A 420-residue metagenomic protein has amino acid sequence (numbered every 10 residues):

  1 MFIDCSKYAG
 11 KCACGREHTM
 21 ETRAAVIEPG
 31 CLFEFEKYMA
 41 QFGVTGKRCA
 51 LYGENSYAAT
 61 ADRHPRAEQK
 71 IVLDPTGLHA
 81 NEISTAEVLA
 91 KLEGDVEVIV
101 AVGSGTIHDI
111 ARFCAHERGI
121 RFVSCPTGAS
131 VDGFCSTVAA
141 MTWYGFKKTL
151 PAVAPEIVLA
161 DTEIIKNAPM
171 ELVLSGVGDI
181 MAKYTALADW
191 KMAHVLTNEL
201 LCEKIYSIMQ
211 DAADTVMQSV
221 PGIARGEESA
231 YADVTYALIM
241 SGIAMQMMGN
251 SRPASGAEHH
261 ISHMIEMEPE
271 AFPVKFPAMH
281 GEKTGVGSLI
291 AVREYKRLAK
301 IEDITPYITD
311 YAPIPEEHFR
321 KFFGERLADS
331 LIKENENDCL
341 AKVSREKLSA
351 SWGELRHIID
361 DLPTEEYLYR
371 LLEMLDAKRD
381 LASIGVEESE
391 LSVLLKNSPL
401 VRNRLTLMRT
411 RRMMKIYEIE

Functional and structural regions predicted by a protein language model:
M1-R16, K300-E420: C-terminal charged capping/lid subdomain of soluble metabolic enzymes
M1-V98: ATP/NTP phosphate-donor binding region
E17-T19, F42-G43, K91-G94, A115 (+5 more regions): Solvent-exposed alpha-helices and their adjacent loops that cap or buttress functional pockets in soluble metabolic
L51-E54, G103, A160: Short beta-strand/turn micro-motifs composed of small residues that flank or help shape donor/cofactor-binding pockets
A59-D62, I110-R112, F134-C135, P169-M170: Short glycine-/acidic-enriched loop or helix-start segments at secondary-structure transitions that form or flank
G94-C114, R118-G128: A short, small-residue-rich loop immediately preceding and capping a beta-strand
E117-T215: A glycine/threonine-rich phosphate-anchoring loop and its flanking beta-alpha core in nucleotide/phosphate-binding
I208-D360, T364-Y367: Active-site segments that bind and position negatively charged phosphate/pyrophosphate groups
